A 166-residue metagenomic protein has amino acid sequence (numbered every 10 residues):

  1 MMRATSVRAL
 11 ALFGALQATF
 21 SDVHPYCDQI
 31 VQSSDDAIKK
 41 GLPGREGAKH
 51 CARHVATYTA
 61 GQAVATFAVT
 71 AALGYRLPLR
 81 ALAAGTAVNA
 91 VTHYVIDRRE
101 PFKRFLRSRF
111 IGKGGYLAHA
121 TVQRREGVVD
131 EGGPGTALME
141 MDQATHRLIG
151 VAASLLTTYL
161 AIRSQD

Functional and structural regions predicted by a protein language model:
M1-D166: Short amphipathic, positively biased membrane-proximal segments that drive organelle/inner-membrane targeting
